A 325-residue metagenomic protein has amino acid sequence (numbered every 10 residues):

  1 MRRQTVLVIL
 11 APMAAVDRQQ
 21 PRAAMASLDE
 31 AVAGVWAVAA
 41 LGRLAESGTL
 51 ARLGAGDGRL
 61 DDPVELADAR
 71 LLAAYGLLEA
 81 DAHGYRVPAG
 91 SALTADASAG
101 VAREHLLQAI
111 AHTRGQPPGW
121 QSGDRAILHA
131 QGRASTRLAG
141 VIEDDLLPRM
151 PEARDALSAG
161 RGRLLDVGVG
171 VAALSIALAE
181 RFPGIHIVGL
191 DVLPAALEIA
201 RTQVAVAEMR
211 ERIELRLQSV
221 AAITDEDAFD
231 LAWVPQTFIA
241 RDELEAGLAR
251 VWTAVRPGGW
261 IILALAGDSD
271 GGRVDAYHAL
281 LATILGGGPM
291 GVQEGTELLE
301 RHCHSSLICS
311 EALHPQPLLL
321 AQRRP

Functional and structural regions predicted by a protein language model:
A74-R161: Conserved Class I S-adenosyl-L-methionine-dependent methyltransferase catalytic core
L193: Conserved SAM/SAH-binding beta-strand->alpha-helix loop
A221-A232: A short acidic, Gly/Pro-enriched loop at the edge of an enzyme's catalytic core that lines a small-molecule cofactor
D230-L244: A short SAM/SAH-binding and catalytic strip from SAM-dependent methyltransferases
E245-P257: A short glycine-rich, Lys/Arg-flanked "PGG" loop and its adjoining helix->strand segment in the class I
G258-A266: Conserved beta-strand signature within the Rossmann-like core of class I S-adenosyl-L-methionine
D268-G286: Short, glycine-/aromatic-enriched active-site segment of Class I SAM-dependent methyltransferases
G287-C303: Short alpha-helix
